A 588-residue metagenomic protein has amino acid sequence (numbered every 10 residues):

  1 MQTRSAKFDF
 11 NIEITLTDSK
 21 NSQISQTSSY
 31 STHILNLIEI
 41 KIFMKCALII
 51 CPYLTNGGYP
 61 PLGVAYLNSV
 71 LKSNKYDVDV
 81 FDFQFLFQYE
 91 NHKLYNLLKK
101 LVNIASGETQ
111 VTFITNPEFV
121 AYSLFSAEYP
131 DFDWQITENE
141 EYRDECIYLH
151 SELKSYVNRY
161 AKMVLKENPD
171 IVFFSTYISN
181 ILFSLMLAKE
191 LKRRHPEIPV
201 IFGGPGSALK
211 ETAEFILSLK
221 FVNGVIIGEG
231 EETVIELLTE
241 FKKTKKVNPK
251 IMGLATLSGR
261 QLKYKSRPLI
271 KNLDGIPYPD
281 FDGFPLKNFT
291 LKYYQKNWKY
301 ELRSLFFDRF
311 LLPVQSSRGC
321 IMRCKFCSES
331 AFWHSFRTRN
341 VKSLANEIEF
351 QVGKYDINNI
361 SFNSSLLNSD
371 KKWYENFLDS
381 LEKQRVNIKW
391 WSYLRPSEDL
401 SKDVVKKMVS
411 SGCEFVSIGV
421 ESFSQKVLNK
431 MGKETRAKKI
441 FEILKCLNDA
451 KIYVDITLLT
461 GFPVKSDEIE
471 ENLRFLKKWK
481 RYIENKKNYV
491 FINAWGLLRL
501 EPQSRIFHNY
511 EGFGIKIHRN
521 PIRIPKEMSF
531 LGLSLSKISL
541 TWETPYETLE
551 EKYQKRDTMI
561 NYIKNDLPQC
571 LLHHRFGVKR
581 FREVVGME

Functional and structural regions predicted by a protein language model:
M1-R4, F8, E13, K20-C51 (+12 more regions): Radical SAM enzyme core and accessory elements
M44, N74, L86-K166, R193 (+7 more regions): Conserved Radical SAM active-site core
K45, T55-G63, L67-F87, W134 (+2 more regions): Glycine-rich beta-alpha loop elements in corrinoid/cobalamin-binding modules across cobalamin-dependent enzymes
C46, V78, V200, I251-M252 (+5 more regions): Hydrophobic/aromatic residues located in beta-strands of well-ordered beta-sheets within soluble catalytic
L86-E90, S207-T212, M322, K426 (+3 more regions): Flexible glycine/acidic-rich beta-alpha junction loops that bind and position SAM and/or redox cofactors in anaerobic
E214-I216, V404, P463-W479: Catalytic cores of alpha/beta
P279-V454, F462: Radical SAM [4Fe-4S] cluster-binding motif and immediate context
